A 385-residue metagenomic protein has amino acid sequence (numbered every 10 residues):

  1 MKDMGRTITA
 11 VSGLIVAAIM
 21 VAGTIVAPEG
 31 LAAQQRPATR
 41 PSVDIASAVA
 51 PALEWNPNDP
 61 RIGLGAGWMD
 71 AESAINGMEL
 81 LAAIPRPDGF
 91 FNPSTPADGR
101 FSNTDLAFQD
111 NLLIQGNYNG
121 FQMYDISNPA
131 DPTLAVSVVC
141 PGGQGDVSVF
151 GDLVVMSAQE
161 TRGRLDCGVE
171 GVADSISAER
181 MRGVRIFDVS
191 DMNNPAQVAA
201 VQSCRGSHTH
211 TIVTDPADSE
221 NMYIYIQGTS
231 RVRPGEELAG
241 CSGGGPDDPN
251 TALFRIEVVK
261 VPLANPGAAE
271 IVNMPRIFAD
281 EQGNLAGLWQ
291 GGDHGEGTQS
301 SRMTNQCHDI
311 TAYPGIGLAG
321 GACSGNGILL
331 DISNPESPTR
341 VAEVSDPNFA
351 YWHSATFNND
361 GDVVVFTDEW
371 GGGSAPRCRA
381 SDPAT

Functional and structural regions predicted by a protein language model:
K2-I15: Bacterial N-terminal signal peptides that target proteins for export
D3, L31-A32: Intrinsic low-complexity/disordered segments
M4-T7, G23, A27, V364: Absolute N-terminal positional cue centered near the fourth residue
S12-E29: Bacterial N-terminal signal peptides
Q34-T385: Feature marking well-ordered beta-strand scaffolds used for ligand recognition
